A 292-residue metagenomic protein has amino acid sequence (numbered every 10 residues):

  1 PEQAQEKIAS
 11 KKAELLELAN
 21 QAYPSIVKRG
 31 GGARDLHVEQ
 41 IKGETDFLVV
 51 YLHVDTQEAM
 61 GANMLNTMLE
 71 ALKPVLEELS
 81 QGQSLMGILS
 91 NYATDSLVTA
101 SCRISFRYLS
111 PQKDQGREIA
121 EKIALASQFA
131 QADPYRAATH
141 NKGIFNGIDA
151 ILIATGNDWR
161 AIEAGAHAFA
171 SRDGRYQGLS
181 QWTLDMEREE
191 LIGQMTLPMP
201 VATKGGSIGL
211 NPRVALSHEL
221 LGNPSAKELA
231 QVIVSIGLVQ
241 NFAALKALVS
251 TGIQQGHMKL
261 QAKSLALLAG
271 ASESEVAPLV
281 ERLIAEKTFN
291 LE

Functional and structural regions predicted by a protein language model:
P1, L48-T56, M195-L197: Short, hydrophobic beta-strand segments
P1-G32, L36-I41: Hydrophobic alpha-helical hairpins/lids featuring a short glycine-rich hinge
Q40, L52-T56, I88-S90: Short, structured patches in soluble enzyme cores that scaffold and shape functional sites
G43-D55, L125-Q131: Residues forming anionic-ligand binding surfaces in small-molecule and nucleic-acid pockets of primarily soluble enzymes
E44-D46, S80, V239: Short flexible coil/turn linkers enriched for glycine and charged/polar residues that connect secondary-structure
E58-M60, L65-L210: Glycine-rich anion/phosphate-binding loop at the beta-strand->alpha-helix junction
T155-A271: C-terminal catalytic subdomain
V280-E292: Short, amphipathic C-terminal "tail helix"
